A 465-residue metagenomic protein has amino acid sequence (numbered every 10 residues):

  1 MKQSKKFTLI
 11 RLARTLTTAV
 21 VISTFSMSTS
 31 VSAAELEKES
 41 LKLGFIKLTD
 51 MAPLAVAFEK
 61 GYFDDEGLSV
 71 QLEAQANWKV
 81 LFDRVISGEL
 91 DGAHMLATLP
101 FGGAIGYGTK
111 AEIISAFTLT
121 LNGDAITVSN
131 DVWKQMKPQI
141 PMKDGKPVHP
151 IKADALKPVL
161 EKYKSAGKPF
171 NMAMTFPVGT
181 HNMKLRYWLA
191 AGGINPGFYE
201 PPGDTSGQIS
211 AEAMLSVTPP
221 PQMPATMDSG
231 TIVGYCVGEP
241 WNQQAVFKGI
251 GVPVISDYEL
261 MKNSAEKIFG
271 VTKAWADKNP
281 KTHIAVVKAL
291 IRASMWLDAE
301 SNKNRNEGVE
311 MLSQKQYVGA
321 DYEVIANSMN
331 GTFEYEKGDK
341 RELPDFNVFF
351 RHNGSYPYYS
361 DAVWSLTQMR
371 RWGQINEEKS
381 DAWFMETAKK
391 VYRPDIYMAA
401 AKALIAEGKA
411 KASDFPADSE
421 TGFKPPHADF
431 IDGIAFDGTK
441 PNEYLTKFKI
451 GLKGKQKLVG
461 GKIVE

Functional and structural regions predicted by a protein language model:
K2-T17: Bacterial N-terminal signal peptides that target proteins for export
A19-S32: C-terminal segment of classical bacterial N-terminal signal peptides
A34-S216, T226-S229, V233-N263: Short, glycine-/small- and polar/acidic-enriched structural segments that line small-molecule recognition paths
L48, Q75-K79, H94, F176-T180 (+4 more regions): Soluble non-cytosolic domains of exported or imported proteins
I126-T127, I268-V271, W275-A276: Short glycine- and hydrophobic/aromatic-rich loop-to-beta-strand nucleating segment in the catalytic cores
H181-K184, P219, M223, W241 (+3 more regions): Internal, well-ordered alpha-helical segments in soluble enzyme and binding-protein domains
K278-I396: Secondary-structure end/capping motifs
V363-E465: Conserved C-terminal helix/tail region of periplasmic/extracytoplasmic solute-binding proteins
